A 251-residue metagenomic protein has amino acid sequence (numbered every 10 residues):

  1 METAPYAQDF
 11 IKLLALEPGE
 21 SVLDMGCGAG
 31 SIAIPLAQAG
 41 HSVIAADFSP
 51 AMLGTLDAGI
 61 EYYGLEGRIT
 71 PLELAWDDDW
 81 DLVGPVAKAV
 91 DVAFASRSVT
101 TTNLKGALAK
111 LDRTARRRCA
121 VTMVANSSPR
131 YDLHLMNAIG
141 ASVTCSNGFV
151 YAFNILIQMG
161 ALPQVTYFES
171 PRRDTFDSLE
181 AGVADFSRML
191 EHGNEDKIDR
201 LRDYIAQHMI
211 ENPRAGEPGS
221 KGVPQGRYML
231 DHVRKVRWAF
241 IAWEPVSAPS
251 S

Functional and structural regions predicted by a protein language model:
E2-P18: Conserved alpha-helix/loop element of class I SAM-dependent methyltransferases that forms part of the SAM/SAH-binding
G19-G28: Conserved class I S-adenosyl-L-methionine
A29-A39: Conserved SAM-binding loop of SAM-dependent methyltransferases across substrates and taxa, primarily the Class I
Q38-D79: Class I SAM-dependent methyltransferase SAM/SAH-binding core
V99-D112: A short, conserved alpha-helix within the catalytic core of class I
R116-N126: Conserved beta-strand signature within the Rossmann-like core of class I S-adenosyl-L-methionine
V124-V143: Short, glycine-/aromatic-enriched active-site segment of Class I SAM-dependent methyltransferases
T166-S251: Conserved Class I S-adenosyl-L-methionine
